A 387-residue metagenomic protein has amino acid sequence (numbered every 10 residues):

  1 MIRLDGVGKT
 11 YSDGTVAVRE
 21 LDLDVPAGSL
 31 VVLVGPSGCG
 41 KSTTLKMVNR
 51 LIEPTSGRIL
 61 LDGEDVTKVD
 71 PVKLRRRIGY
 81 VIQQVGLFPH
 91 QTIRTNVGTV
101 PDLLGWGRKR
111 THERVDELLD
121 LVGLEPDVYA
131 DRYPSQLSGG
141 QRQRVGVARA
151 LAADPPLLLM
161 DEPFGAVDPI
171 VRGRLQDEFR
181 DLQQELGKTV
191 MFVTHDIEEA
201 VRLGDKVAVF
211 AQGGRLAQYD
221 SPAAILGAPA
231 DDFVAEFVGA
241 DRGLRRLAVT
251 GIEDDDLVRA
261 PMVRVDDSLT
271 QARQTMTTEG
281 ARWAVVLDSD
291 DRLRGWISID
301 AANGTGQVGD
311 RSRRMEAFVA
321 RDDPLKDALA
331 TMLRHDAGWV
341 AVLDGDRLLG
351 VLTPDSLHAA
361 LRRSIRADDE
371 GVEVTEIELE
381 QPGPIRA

Functional and structural regions predicted by a protein language model:
N49: Helix-to-loop junction immediately C-terminal to a conserved catalytic motif
D65-G79, L103, K109: ABC ATPase NBD coupling module
R94-D102, H112, D116: Short helical segment in ABC ATPase nucleotide-binding domains corresponding to the A-loop/adjacent helical element
K109-V128: Conserved ABC ATPase "signature" region
R132-L137, Q141: Conserved ABC ATPase signature
D154: Conserved catalytic motifs of ABC-family nucleotide-binding domains
P261-A281, V286-D288, A317-L348, L352-E370 (+1 more regions): The conserved cystathionine-beta-synthase
